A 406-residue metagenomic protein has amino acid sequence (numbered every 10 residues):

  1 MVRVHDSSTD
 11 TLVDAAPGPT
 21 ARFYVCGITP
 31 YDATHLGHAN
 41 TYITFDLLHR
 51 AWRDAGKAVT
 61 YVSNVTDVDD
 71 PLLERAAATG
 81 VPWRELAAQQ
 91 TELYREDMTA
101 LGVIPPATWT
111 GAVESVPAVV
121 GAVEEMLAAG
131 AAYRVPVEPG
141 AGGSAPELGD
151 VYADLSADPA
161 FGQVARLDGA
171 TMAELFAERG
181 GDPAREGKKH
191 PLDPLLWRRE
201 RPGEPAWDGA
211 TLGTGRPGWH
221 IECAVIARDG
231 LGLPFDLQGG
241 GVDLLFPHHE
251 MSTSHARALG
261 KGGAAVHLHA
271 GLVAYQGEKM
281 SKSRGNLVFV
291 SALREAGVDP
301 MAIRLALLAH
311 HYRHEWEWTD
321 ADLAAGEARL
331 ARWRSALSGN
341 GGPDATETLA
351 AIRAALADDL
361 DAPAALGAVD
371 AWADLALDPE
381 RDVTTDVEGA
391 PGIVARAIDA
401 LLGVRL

Functional and structural regions predicted by a protein language model:
M1-T253, R257-L268, K282, A328 (+2 more regions): NTP-dependent nucleotidyl-transfer catalytic core
V273-A274: Basic helix-turn-helix/winged-helix DNA-binding cores and closely related short helical interaction motifs
K279-K282, N286-L406: Structural preference for alpha-helix termini/caps and helix-kink/transition segments
